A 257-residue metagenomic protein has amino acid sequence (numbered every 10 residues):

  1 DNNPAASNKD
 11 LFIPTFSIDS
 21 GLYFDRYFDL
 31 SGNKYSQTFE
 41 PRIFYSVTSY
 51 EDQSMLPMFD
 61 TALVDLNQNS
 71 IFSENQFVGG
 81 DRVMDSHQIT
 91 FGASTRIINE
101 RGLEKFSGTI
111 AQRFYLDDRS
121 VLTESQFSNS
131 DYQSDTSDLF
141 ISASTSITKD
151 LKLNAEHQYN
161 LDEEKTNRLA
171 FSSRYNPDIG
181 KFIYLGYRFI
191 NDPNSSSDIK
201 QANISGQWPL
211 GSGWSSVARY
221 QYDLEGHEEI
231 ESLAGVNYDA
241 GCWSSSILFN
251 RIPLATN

Functional and structural regions predicted by a protein language model:
D1-N257: Outer-membrane beta-barrel translocator/pore domains, especially the C-terminal barrels of Gram-negative outer-membrane
